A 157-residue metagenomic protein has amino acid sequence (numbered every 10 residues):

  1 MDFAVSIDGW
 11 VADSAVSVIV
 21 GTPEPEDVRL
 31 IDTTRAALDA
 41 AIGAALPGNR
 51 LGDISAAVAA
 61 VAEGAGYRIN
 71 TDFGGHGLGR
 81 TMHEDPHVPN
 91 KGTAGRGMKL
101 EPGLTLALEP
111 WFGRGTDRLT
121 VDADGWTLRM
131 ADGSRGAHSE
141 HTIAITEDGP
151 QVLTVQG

Functional and structural regions predicted by a protein language model:
M1-G157: Active-site neighborhoods and metal-handling regions in enzymes and metal-associated proteins
